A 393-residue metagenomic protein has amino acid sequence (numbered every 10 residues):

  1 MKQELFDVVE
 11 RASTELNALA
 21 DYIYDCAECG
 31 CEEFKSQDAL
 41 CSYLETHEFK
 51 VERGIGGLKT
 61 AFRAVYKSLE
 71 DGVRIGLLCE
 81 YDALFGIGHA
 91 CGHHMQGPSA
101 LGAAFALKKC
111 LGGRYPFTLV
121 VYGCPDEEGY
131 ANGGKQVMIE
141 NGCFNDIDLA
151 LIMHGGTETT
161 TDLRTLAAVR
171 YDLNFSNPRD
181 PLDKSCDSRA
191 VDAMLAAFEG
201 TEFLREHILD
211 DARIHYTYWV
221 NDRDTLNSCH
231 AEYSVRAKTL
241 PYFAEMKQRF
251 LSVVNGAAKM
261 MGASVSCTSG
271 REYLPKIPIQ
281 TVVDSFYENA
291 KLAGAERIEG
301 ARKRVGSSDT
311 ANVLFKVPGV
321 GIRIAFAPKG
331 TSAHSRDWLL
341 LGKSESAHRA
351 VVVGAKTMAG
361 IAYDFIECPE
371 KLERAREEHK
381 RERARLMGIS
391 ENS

Functional and structural regions predicted by a protein language model:
K2-T118: Acidic/His- and Gly-rich active-site-bordering loop/insert found across diverse amide/peptide-bond hydrolases
C26-C31, E128-G129, E158-T159, D222-R223 (+1 more regions): Short, small-residue-enriched loops and turns at beta-alpha junctions that line or gate enzyme active sites
E52-I55, V121-G123, L151-M153, E299 (+1 more regions): General beta-strand structural signal in soluble alpha/beta enzymes
T60-V65, D82-A90, H94-M95, L101 (+2 more regions): Histidine/acidic-residue-rich, glycine-tolerant segments that coordinate divalent metal ions
G76-L78, N174, G321-A327: Non-cysteine beta-strand/loop elements that form the S-adenosyl-L-methionine
V191, L195-S393: Metal-dependent amide/peptide-bond hydrolase catalytic core, centered on the "pita-bread" metallohydrolase fold
